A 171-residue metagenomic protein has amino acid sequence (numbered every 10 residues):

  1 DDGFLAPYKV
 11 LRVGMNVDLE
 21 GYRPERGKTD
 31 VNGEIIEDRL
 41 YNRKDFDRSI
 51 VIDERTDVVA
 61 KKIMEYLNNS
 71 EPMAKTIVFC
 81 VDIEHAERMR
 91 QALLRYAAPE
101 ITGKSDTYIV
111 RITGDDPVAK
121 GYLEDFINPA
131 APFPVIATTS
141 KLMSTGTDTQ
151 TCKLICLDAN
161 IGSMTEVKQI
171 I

Functional and structural regions predicted by a protein language model:
D1-A74: Interdomain helical connector at the RecA1-RecA2 junction of SF1/SF2 helicase-like NTPases
D57, E87, Q91, K120 (+1 more regions): Alpha-helical elements of the RecA-like P-loop NTPase motor core of helicases
E65-N69, R95-P99, D125-N128: Conserved helix-loop functional segments at active or binding sites
N68-K75, D148-L154: Short, surface-exposed connector motifs at secondary-structure boundaries
K75-I77, I136: Residue-level preference for the first positions of well-ordered beta-strands
C80-R111: Conserved helicase motor "Helicase C" RecA-like lobe of SF1/SF2 P-loop NTPases
V110-I171: Conserved RecA-like P-loop NTPase helicase motor core
